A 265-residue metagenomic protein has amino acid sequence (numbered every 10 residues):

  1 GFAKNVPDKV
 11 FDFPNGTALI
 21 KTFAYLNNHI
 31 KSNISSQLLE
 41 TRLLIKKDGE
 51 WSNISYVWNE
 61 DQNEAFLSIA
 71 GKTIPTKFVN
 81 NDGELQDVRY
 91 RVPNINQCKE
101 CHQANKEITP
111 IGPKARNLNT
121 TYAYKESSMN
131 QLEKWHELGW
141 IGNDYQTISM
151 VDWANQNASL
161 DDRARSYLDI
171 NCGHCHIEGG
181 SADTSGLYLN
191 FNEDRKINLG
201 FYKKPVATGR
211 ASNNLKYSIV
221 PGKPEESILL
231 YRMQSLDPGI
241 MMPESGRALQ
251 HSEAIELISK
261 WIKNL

Functional and structural regions predicted by a protein language model:
G1-K4: Short, structured beta-strand/loop micro-motifs enriched in basic residues and often containing a Trp
P7: A short beta-loop-beta micro-motif enriched in histidine and acidic residues
V10, H29-L265: Sequence context surrounding c-type heme c attachment/ligation sites in exported
F13-G16: Short, well-ordered loop/turn sites that connect or cap secondary structure elements
